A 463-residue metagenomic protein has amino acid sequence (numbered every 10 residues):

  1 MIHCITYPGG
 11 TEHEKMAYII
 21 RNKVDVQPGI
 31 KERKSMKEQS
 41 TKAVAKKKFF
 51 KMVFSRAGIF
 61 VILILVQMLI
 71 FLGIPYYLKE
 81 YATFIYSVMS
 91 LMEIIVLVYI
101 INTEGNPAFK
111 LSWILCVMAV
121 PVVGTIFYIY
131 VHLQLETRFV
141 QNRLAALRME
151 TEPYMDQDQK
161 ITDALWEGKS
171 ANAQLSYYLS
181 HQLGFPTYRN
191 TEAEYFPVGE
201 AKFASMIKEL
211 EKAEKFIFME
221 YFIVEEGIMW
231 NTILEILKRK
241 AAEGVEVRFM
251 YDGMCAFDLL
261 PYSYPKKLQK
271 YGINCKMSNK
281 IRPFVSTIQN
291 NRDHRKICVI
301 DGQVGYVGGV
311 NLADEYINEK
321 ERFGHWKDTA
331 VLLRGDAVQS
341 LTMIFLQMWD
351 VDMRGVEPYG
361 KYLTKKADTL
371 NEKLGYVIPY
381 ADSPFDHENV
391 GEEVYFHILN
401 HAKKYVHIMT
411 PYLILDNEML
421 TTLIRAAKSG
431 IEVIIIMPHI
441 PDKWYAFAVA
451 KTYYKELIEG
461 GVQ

Functional and structural regions predicted by a protein language model:
H3, A17-E393, H397, H401 (+3 more regions): N-terminal localization/anchoring segments of enzymes in phospholipid and broader phosphate metabolism
V310, P411-Y412: Active-site metal-binding loops of divalent metal-dependent hydrolases
E392, L420, A450-Y454: A general structural signal for well-ordered alpha-helical packing
M409-T410, M437: Thr-Gly-centered strand-to-loop micro-motif
Y412-I434, K443: Helical hairpin unit composed of two closely spaced alpha helices linked by a short loop
K443-Q463: C-terminal structural cap/anchor segments
